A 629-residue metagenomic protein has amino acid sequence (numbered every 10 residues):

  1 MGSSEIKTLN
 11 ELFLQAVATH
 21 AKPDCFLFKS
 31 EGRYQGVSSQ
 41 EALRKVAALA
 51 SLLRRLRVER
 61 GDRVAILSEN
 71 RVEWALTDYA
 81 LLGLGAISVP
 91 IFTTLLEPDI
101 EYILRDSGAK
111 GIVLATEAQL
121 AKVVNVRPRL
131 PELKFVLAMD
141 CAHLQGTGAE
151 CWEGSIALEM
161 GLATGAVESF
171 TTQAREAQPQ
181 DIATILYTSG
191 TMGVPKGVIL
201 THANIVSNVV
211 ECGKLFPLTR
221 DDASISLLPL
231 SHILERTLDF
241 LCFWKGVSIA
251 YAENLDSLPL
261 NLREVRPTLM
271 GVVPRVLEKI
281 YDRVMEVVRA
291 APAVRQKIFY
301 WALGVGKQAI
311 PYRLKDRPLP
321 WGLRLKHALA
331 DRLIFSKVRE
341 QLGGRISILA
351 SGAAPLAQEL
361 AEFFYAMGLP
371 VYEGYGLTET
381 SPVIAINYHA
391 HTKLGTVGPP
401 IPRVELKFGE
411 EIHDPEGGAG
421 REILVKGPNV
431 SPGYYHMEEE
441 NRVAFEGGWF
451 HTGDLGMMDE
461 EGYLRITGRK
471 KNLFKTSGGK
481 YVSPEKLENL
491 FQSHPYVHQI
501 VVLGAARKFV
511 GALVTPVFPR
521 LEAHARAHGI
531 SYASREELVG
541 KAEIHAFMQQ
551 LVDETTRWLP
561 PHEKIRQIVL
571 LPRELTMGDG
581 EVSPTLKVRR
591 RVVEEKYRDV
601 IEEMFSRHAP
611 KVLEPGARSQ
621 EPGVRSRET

Functional and structural regions predicted by a protein language model:
E5, C25-Y79, L96-E101, E159 (+1 more regions): Conserved AMP-binding/adenylate-forming core of the ANL superfamily
L14, L56, G83-E159, F547 (+1 more regions): Structural core segment of the AMP-binding/adenylate-forming
A21-D24, A138, T164-Y187, V194 (+1 more regions): Conserved pre-ATP/AMP-binding loop-to-beta segment of ANL
G36-Q40, A183-V209: Conserved AMP-binding A3 loop
L95, I112-L114, G427, P432-G433 (+2 more regions): AMP-binding/adenylate-forming catalytic core of the ANL superfamily
A118-P179, V284-K337: ANL superfamily adenylate-forming
V206-A223, L230-A328, R332-F335: Conserved AMP-binding/adenylation subdomain of ANL enzymes
P400, K407-T476, S493, L613: Conserved ATP-binding/catalytic segment of the ANL
